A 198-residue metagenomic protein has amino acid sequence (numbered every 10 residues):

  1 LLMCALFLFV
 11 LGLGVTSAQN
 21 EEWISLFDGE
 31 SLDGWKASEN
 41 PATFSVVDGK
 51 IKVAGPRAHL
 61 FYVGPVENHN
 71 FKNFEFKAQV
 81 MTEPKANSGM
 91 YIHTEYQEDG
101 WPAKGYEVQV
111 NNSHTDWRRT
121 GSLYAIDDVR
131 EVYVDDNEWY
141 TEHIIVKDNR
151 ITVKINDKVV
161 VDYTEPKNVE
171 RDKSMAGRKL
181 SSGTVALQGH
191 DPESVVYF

Functional and structural regions predicted by a protein language model:
M3-G14: Bacterial N-terminal signal peptides
S17-F198: Carbohydrate-interacting regions of secretory-pathway proteins
